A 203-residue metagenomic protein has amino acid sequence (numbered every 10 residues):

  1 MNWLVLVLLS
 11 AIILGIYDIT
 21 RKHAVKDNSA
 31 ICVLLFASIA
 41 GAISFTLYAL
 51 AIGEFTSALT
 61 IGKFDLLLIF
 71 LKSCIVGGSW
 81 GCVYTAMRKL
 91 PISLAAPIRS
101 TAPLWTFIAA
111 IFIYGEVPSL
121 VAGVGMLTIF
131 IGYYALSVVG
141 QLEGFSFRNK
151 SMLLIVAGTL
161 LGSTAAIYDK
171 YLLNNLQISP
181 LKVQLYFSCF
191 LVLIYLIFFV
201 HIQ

Functional and structural regions predicted by a protein language model:
M1-G15, I19-R21, V25-C74, G78-L90 (+3 more regions): Membrane-interface interhelical linkers
M1-L8, I12, L104-S163, K170: Juxtamembrane helix-loop boundary signature in multi-pass membrane transporters
L9, F36-A37, I98, V121-V124 (+1 more regions): Hydrophobic core positions of alpha-helical segments in small-molecule transporters and transporter systems
Y17-K22, W80-Y84, A95, P103-T106 (+3 more regions): Interfacial helix-capping/hinge residues at the ends of transmembrane alpha-helices
S29-A30, P91-I92, Y114-P118, Q177-P180: A helix-boundary/kink motif common to multi-pass secondary transporters, especially Major Facilitator Superfamily
V33-L34, A95, V183: Juxtamembrane helix-start motifs in multi-pass secondary transporters
I39-S44, I98-F112, L127, F190-I194: Alpha-helical transmembrane segments of compact multi-pass small-molecule transporters, enriched in specific families
D65-K72, E116-I129, S179-V192: Alpha-helical transmembrane segments
